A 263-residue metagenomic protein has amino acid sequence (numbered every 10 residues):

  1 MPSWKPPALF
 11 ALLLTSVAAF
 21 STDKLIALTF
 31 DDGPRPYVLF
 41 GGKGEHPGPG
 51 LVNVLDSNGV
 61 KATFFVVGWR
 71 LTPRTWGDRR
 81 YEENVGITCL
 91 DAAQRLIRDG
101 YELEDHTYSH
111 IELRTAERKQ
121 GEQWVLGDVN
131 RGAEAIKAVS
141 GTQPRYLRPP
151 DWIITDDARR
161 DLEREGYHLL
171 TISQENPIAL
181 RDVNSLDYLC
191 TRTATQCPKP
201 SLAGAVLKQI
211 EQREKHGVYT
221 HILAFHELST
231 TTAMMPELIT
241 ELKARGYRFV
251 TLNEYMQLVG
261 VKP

Functional and structural regions predicted by a protein language model:
M1-A8: Bacterial N-terminal signal peptides that target proteins for export
L14-S16: N-terminal signal peptide c-region/cleavage motif recognized by signal peptidases
F20-D105, S109-E117, G127-P144, Y255-Q257: Active-site beta->alpha N-cap acidic-glycine motif
I26-F30, A62-V66, E102-T107, P144-P149 (+4 more regions): Structural recognition of the beta-strand scaffold that forms the well-ordered cores of secreted hydrolase catalytic
F40-G48, E82-C89, R118-V129, D151 (+4 more regions): Solvent-exposed, acidic/flexible segments
G50-N58, R95, D99, A135-V139 (+2 more regions): Alpha-helical structural signal in soluble globular domains
D56-A62, S229-P263: C-terminal domain-boundary segment and adjacent tail
S109-S140, I153-V218: Alpha-helical scaffold elements lining the catalytic groove of polysaccharide deacetylases
